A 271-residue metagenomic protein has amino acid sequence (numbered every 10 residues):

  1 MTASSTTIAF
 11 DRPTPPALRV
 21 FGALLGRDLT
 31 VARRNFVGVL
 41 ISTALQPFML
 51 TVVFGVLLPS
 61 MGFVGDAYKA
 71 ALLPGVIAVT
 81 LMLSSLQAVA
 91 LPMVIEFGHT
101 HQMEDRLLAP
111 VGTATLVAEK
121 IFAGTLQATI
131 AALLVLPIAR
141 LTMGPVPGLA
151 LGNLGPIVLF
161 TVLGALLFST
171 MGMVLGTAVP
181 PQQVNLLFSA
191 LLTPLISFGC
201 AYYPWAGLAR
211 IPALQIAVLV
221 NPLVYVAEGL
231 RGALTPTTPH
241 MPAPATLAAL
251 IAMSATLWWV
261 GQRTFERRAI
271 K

Functional and structural regions predicted by a protein language model:
M1-L151, G155, L159-K271: Hydrophobic transmembrane alpha-helices and immediately adjacent juxtamembrane helices of multi-pass inner-membrane
